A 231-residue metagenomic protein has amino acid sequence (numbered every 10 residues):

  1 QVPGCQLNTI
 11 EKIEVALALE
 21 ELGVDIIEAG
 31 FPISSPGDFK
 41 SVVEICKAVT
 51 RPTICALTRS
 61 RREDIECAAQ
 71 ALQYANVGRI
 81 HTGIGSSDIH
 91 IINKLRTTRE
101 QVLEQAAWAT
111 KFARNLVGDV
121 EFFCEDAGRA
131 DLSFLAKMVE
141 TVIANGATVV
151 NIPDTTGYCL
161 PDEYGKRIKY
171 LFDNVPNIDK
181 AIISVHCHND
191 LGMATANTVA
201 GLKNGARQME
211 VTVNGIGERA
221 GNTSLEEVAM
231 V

Functional and structural regions predicted by a protein language model:
Q1-V231: Catalytic cores and adjacent flexible loops of soluble metabolic enzymes that perform enolate/carbanion chemistry on
